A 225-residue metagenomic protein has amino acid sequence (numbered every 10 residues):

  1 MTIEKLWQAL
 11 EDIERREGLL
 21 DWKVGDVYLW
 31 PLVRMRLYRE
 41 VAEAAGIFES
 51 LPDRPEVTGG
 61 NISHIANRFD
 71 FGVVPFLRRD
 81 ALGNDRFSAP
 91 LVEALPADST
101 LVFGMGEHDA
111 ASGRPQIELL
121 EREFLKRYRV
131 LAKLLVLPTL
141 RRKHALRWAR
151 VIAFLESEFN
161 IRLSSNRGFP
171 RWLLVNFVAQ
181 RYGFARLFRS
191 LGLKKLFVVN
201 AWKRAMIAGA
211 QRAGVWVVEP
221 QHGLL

Functional and structural regions predicted by a protein language model:
M1-L225: Catalytic-core helical/loop segments in enzymes performing group transfer/polymerization on anionic/lipid-linked
